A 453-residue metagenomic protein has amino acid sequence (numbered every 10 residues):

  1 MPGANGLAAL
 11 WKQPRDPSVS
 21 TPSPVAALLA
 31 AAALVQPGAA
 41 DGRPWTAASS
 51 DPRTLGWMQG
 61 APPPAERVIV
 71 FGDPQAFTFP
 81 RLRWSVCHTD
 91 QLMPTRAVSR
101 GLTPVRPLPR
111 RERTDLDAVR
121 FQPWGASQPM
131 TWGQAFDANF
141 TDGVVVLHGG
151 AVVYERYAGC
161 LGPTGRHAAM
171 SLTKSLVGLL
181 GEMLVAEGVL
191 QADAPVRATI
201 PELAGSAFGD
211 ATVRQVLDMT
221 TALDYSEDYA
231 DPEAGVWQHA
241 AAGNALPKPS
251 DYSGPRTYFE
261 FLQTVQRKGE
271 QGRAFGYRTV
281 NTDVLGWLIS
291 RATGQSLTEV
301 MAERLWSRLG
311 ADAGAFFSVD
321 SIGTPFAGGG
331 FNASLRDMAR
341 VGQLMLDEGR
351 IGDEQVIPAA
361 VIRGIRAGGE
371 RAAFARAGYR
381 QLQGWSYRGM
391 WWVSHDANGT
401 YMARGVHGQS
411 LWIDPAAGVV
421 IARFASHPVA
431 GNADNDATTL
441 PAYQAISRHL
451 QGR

Functional and structural regions predicted by a protein language model:
L10-W11, D16-S20, V25-L161, D218 (+3 more regions): N-terminal leader/targeting segments and the immediately adjacent pre-domain N-terminus
A138-T141, G165, V406-H407: Short, small/polar residue-rich loop motifs at catalytic or cofactor-binding pockets
F140, V146, A168, T199 (+2 more regions): Extended ligand-binding groove/face enriched in aromatic
G150, A168-D193, V216, L285-I289 (+1 more regions): Active-site SXXK
E155-Y157, P163-T164, D228-D231, A242-I322: Catalytic-site signature segments of enzymes, centered on catalytic residues
P163, A168, A186-D228, T264 (+2 more regions): Active-site helix/loop module of the DD-peptidase/beta-lactamase fold, centered on the serine-lysine SxxK catalytic
M219, V280-L288, G329-R350, Q409-A425: Active-site-proximal alpha-helical segments within enzyme catalytic domains
R256, D312-A315, I362-V420: Active-site Gly/Thr loop motif
